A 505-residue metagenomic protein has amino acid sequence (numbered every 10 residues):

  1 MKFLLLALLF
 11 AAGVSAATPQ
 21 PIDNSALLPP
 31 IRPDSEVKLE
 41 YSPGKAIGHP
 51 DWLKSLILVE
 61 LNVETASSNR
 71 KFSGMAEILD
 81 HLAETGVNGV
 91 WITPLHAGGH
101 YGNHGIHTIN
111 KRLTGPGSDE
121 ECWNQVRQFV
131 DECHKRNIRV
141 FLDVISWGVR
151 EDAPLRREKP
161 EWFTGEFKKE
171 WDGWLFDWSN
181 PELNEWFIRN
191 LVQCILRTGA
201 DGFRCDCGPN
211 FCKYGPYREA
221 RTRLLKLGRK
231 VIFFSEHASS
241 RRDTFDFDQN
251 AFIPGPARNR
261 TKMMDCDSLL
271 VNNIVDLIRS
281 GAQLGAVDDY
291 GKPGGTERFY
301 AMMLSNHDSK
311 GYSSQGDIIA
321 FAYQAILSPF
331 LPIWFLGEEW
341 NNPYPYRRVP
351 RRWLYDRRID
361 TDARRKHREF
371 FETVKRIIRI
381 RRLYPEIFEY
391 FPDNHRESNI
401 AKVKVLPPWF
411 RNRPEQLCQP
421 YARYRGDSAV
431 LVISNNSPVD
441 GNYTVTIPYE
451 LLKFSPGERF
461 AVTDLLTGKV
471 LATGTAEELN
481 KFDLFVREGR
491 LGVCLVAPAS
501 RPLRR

Functional and structural regions predicted by a protein language model:
F3-G13: Sec-dependent N-terminal signal peptides
P21-E40, V130, H134-I138, V192 (+7 more regions): Active-site-proximal helices and loops of the catalytic beta/alpha 8
L27-N88, T93-T198, K213-I232, D243-T244: Substrate-binding/active-site clefts of carbohydrate-active enzymes
A46-H49, D289-K292, F321-Q324, P414-R425: Short, surface-exposed beta-strand/loop micro-motifs that present aromatic residues
L61, L82, I92, C133 (+7 more regions): Conserved, mostly hydrophobic/aromatic
Q324-P343: Substrate-binding cleft of secreted/luminal carbohydrate-active enzymes
S428-N436: Short, well-ordered beta-strand segments enriched in hydrophobic/aromatic residues
G474-R505: C-terminal beta-strand-rich structural cap/linker in extracellular carbohydrate-active enzymes
